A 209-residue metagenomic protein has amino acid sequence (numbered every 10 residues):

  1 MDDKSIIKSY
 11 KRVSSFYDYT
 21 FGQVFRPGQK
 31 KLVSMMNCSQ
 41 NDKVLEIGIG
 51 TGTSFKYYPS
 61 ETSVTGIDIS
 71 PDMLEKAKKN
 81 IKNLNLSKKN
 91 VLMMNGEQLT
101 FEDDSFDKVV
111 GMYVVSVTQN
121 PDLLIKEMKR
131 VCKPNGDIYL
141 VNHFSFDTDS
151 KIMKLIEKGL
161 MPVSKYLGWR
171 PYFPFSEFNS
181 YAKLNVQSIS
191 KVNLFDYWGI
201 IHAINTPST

Functional and structural regions predicted by a protein language model:
M1-S39, T53-S54, K76, L155-P162 (+1 more regions): Conserved class I S-adenosyl-L-methionine
K4, Q23, V141-L194: C-terminal alpha-helical "lid/dimerization" subdomain adjacent to the S-adenosyl-L-methionine
D42, G136: Glycine-centered, small-residue-biased loops immediately flanking beta-strands in adenine/cofactor-binding cores
L45-Q98: Class I SAM-dependent methyltransferase SAM/SAH-binding core
E97-V109: A short acidic, Gly/Pro-enriched loop at the edge of an enzyme's catalytic core that lines a small-molecule cofactor
K108-N120: A short SAM/SAH-binding and catalytic strip from SAM-dependent methyltransferases
D122-P134: A short glycine-rich, Lys/Arg-flanked "PGG" loop and its adjoining helix->strand segment in the class I
I200-T209: C-terminal lobe and adjacent flexible extensions of AdoMet/dcAdoMet transferase-like proteins
